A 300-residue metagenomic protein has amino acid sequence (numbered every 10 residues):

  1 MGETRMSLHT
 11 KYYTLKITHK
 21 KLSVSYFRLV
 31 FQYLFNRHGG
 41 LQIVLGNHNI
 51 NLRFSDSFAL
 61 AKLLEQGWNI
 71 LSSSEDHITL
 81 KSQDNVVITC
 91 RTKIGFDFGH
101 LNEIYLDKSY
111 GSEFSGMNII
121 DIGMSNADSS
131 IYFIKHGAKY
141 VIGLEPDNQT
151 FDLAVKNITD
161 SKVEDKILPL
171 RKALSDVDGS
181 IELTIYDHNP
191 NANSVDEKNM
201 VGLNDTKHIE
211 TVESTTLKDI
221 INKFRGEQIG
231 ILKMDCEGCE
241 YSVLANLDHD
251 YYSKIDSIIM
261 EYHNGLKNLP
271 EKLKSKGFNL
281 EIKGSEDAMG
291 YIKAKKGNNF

Functional and structural regions predicted by a protein language model:
M1-F300: Phosphate/nucleotide-binding beta-alpha loop and adjacent structural elements of enzyme active sites
